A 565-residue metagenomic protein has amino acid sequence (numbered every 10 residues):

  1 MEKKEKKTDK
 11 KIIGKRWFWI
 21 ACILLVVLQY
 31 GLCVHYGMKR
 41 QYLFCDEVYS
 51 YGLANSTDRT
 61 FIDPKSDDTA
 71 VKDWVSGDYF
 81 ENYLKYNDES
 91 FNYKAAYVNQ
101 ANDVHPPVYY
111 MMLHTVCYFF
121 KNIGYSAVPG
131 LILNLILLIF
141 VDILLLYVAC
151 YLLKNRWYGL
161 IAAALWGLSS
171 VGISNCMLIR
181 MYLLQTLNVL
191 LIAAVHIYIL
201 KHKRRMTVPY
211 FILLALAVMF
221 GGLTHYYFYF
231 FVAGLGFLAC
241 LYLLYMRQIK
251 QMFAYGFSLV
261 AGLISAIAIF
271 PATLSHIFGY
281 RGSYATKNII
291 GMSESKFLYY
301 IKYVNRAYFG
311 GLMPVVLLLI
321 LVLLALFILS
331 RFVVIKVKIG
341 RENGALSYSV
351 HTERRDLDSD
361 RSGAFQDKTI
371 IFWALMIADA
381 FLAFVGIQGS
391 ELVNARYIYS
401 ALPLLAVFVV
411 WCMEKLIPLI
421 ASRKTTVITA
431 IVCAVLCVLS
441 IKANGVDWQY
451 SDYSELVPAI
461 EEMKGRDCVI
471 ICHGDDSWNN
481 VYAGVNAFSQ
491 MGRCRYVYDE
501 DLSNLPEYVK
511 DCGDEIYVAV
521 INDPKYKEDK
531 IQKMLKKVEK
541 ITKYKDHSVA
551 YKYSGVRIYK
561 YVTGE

Functional and structural regions predicted by a protein language model:
I20-V26, V260, A345-S362, K415-K442: Signature aromatic-anchored transmembrane alpha helix within multi-pass, membrane-resident enzymes that catalyze glycan
L53-H105, C117-G124: Interfacial juxtamembrane loops and adjacent helix segments that form the catalytic/substrate-binding surfaces
T115, L144, A164, L168 (+4 more regions): Specific aromatic-rich, kink-prone transmembrane helix
P129-L153, L191: Transmembrane-helix motifs of polytopic, lipid-linked glycan transferases
A162, V208-Y226, L259-G262: Membrane-interface alpha helices of multi-pass inner-membrane proteins
L184, F230, Q388-A421: Hydrophobic/aromatic-rich transmembrane helices and adjacent perimembrane loops
V195-P209, F230-I264, R493: Perimembrane helix-loop-helix junctions
A434-V497, D501: Membrane-embedded, lumen/periplasm-facing catalytic core of multi-pass transferases that use lipid-linked donors
